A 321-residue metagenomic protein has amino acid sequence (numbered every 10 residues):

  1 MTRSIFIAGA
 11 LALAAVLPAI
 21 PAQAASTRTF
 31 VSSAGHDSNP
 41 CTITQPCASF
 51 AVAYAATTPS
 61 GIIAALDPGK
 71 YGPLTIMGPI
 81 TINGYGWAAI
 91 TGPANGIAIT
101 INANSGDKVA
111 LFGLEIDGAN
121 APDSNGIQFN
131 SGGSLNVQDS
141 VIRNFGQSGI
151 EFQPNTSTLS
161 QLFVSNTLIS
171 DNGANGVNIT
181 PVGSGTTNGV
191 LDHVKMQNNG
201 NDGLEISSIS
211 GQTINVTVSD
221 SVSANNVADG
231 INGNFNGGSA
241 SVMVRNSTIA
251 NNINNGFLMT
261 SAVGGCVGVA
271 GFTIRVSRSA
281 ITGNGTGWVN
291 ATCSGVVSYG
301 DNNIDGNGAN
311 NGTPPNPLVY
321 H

Functional and structural regions predicted by a protein language model:
M1-G9: Bacterial N-terminal signal peptides that target proteins for export
A8-P18: Bacterial N-terminal signal peptides
I20-A24: Sec/Tat signal peptide C-region and signal peptidase I cleavage site
S33-L66, K70: Acidic Gly/Asp/Thr-rich repetitive segments characteristic of extracellular carbohydrate-active and adhesion proteins
T58-P59, K70-T81, I90-S134, S148-T156: Extracellular beta-strand-rich solenoid/capping regions of secreted or surface-exposed proteins that bind or remodel
I62, P73, G86-W87, G92-A98 (+8 more regions): Short glycine/acidic-rich loop motifs that flank beta-strands on beta-rich extracellular proteins
Y85-G86, D107-G118, S134-N144, L159-A174 (+5 more regions): Right-handed parallel beta-helix
V296-H321: Functionally critical loop-and-helix segments that line ligand-binding/catalytic clefts of soluble enzyme domains
